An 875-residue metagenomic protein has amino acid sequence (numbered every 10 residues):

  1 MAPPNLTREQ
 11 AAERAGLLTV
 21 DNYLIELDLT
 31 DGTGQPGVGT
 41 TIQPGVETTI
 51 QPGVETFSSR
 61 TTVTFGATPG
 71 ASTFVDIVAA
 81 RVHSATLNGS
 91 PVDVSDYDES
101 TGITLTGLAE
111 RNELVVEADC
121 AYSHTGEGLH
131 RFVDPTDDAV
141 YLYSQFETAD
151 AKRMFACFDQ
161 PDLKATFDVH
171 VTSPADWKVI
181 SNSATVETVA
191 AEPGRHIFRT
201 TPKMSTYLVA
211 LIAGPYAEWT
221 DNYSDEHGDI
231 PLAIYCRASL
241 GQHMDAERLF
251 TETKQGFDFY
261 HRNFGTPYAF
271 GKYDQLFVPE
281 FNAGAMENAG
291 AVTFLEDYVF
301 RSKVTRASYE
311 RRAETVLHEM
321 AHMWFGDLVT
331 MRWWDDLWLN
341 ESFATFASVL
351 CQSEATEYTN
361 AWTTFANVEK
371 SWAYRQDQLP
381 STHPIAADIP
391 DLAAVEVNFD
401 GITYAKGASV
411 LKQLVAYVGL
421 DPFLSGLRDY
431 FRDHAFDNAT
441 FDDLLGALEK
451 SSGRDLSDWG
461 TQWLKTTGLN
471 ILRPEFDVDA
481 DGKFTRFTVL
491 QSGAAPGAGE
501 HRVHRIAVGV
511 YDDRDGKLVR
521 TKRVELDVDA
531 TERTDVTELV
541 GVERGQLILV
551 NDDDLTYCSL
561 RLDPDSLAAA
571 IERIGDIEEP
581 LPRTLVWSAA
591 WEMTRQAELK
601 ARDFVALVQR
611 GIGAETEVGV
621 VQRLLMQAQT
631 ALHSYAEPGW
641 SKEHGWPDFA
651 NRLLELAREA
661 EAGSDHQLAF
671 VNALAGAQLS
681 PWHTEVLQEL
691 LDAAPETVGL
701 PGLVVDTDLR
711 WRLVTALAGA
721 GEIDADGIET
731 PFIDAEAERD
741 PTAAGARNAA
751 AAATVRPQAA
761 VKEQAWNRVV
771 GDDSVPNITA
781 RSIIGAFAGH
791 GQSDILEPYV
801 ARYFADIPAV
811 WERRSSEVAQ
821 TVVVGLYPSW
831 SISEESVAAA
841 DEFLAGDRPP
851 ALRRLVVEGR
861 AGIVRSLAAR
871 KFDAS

Functional and structural regions predicted by a protein language model:
M1-S58, D134-Y141, P161, S457 (+1 more regions): N-terminal, polar/Ser/Thr-rich
R8-L17, E117-D168, G214-N222, D554-P580 (+1 more regions): Glycine/proline-rich low-complexity spacer/linker segments in large multi-domain proteins
S59, A149, C157-L317, F346 (+4 more regions): Hydrophobic helix-coil surface modules that form long, contiguous segments used for peptide/substrate interaction
T62-A79, D159, D168-P174, D442 (+1 more regions): Surface-exposed beta-strand/loop patches in extracellular or lumenal glycoproteins
T73, I77-T136, A156, T531-R544: A surface-exposed beta-strand-loop module
R81-N88, L456-S457, T467-N551: Beta-strand-rich binding/interaction modules
F198, A233-G497, T630, D648 (+3 more regions): Hydrophobic alpha-helical and helix-loop surface patches within well-folded domains that function as non-catalytic
S371, G401, D481-F484, G499-E500 (+2 more regions): Long, ordered, helix-rich scaffold segments
